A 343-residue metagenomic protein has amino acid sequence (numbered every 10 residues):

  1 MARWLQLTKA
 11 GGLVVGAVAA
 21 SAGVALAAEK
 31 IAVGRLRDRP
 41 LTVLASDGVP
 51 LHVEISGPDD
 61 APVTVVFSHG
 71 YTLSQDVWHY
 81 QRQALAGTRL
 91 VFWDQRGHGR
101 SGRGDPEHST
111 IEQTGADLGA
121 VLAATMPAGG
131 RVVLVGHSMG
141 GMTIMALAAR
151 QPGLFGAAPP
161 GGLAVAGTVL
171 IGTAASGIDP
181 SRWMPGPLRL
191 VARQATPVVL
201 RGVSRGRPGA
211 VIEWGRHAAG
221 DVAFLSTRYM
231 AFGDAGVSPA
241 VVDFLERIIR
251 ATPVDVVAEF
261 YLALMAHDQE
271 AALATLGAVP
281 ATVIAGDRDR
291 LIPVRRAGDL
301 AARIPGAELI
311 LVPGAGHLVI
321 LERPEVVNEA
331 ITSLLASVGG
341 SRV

Functional and structural regions predicted by a protein language model:
A2-K30: Hydrophobic alpha-helical topogenic segments used for membrane insertion/localization
V49-R103, V121-A124, H137, M142: Conserved HGGG/HGGXW glycine-rich cap/lid loop of the alpha/beta-hydrolase fold
Q95-T143, L147-G162, A175, E329: Active-site loop/oxyanion-hole signature of alpha/beta-hydrolase fold enzymes
G156-V211: Flexible "cap/lid" loop of the alpha/beta hydrolase fold
S204-T275: Conserved alpha/beta-hydrolase catalytic His-Asp/Glu region
L276-G277, V283-A285, D289: Short beta-strand/loop motif that positions the catalytic acidic residue of the alpha/beta-hydrolase fold
L291, L309-N328: Catalytic histidine-centered segment of alpha/beta-hydrolase-like enzymes
R296-G298, P305, I320-A336: Post-His helix in hydrolase/transferase enzymes
